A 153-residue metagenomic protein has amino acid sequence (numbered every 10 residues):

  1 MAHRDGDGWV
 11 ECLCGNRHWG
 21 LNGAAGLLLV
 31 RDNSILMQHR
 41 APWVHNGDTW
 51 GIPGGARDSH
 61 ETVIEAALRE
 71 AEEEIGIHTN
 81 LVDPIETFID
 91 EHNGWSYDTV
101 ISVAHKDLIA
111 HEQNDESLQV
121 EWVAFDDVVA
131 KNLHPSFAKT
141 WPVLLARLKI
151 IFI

Functional and structural regions predicted by a protein language model:
M1-G26: Acidic, metal-coordinating catalytic segment for phosphate/diphosphate chemistry, firing primarily on the Nudix
W19-N22, V30, V44-H45, H92-W95 (+1 more regions): A generic fold-level signal
G20, D48, W141-L144: Glycine-rich, flexible loop segments associated with nucleotide phosphate handling
G23-A25, N33, Y97-D98, L118: Change "...and in nucleic-acid phosphodiester-cleaving endonucleases..." to "...and in nucleic-acid processing enzymes
L28, L36, T99-I101: Ordered hydrophobic segments in well-structured contexts
V30-E73: Conserved Nudix-box catalytic region and its N-terminal flanking loop in Nudix hydrolases and closely related
G55-L144, K149-I153: Unchanged
